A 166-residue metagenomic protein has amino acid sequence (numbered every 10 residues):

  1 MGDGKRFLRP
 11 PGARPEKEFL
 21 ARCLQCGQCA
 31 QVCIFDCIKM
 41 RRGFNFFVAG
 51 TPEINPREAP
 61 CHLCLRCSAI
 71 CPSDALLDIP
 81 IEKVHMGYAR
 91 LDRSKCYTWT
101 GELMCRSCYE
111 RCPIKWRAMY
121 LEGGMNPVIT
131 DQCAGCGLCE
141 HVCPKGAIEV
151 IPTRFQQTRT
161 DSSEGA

Functional and structural regions predicted by a protein language model:
M1-A166: Non-ligating segments of multi-cofactor redox enzymes
